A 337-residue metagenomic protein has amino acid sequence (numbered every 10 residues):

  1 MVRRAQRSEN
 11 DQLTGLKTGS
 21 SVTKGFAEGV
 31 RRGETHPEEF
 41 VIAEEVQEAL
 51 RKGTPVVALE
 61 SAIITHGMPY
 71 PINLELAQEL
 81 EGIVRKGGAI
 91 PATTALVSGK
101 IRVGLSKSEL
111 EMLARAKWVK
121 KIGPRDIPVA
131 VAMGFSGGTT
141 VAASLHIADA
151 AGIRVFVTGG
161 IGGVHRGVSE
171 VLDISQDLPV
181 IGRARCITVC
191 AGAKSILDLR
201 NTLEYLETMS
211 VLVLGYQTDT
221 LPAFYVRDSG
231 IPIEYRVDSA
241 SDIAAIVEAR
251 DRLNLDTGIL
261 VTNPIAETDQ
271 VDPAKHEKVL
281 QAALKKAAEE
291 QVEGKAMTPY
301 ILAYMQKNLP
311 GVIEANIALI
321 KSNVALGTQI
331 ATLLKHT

Functional and structural regions predicted by a protein language model:
Q6, K17, G25-V30, E60: Short Gly/Ser/Thr- and charged-rich N-terminal loops/segments that act as flexible capping/hinge elements
E48-R51, V56-V57, H146-A150, V155-V157 (+5 more regions): Solvent-exposed alpha-helices and their adjacent loops that cap or buttress functional pockets in soluble metabolic
E48-S61, P69, G87-A95, K295-Y300: N-terminal glycine-rich anion-binding loops that anchor highly charged ligand groups
V57-L59, P91-L96, G137, V155-G160 (+4 more regions): General beta-strand structural signal in soluble alpha/beta enzymes
S61, H66-M68, L74-A130, R252-T268 (+2 more regions): Glycine-rich nucleotide/cofactor/substrate-binding loop typically near the N-terminus or early in the first domain
G138-V141, S169-G182, I187-E207, A240-A245: Active-site glycine-rich loop that binds ribose-phosphate moieties when present
R227-D251: Anionic-ligand binding region
T257-L319: A C-terminal functional module that forms or caps the active site or interfaces directly with catalytic machinery
